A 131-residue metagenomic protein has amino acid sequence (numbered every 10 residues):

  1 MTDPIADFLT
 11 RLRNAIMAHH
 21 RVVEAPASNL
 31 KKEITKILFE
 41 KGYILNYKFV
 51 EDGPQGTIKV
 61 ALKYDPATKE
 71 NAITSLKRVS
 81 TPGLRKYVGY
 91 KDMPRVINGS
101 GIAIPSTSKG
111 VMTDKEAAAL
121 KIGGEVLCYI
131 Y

Functional and structural regions predicted by a protein language model:
M1-Y131: Core subunits and conserved enzymes of cellular information-processing and envelope-translocation systems across
